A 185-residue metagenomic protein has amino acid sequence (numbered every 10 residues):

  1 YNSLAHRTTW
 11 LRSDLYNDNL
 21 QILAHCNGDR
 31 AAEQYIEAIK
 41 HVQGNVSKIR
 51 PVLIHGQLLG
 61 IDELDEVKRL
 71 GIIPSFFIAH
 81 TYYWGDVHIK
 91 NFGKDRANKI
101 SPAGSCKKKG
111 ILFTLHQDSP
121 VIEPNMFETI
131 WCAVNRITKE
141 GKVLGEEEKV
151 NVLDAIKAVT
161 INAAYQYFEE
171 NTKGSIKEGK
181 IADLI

Functional and structural regions predicted by a protein language model:
Y1-T9, I54-G56: Active-site gating/metal-coordination segments in enzymes
S13-A24, R30-P51, H55-G56, I61-K68 (+1 more regions): His/Asp/Glu-enriched, well-ordered alpha-helical/loop segment that forms or immediately abuts the divalent-metal
